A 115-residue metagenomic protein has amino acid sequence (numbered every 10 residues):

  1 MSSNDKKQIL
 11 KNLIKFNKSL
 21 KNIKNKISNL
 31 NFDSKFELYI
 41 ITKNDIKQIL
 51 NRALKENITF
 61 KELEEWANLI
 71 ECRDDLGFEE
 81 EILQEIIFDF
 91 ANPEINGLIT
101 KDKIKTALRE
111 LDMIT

Functional and structural regions predicted by a protein language model:
M1-T115: Acidic, Ser/Pro/Thr-rich low-complexity regulatory regions and the short amphipathic helical interaction modules they
